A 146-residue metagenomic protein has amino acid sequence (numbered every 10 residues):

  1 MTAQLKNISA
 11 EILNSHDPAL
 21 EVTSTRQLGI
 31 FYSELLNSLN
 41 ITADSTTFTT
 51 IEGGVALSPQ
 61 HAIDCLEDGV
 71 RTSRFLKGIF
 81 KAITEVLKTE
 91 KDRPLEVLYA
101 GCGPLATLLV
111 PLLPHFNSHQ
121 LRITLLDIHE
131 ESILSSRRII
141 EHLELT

Functional and structural regions predicted by a protein language model:
M1-T47: N-terminal auxiliary segments of SAM/dcSAM-dependent transferases
T50-K88: Class I SAM-dependent methyltransferase Rossmann-like catalytic core, especially the SAM/SAH-binding loop
D64-L76, G101-L108, I128-S135: Phosphate/oxyanion-binding active-site loops and adjacent basic polyanion-contact surfaces
G78-E85, P111, H115, S135 (+1 more regions): Generic, well-ordered alpha-helical scaffold segments in large soluble proteins
K91-P104: Conserved class I S-adenosyl-L-methionine
G103-H119: Conserved SAM-binding loop of SAM-dependent methyltransferases across substrates and taxa, primarily the Class I
H119-L126: Short beta-strand element of Class I
L126, E130-T146: S-adenosyl-L-methionine
